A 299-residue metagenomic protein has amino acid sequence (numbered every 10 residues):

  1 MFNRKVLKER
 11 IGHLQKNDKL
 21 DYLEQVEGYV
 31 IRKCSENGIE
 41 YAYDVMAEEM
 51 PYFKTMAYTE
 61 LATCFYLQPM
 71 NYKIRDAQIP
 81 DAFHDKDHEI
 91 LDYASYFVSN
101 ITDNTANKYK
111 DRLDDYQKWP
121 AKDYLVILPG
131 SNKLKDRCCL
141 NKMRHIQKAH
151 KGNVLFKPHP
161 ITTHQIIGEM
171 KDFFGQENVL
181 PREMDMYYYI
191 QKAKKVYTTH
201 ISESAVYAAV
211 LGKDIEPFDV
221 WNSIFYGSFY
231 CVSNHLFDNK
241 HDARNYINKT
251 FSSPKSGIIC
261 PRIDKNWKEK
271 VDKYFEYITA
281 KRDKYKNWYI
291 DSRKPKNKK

Functional and structural regions predicted by a protein language model:
M1-K108, P295-K299: Secretory-pathway glycan-assembly enzymes, especially type II membrane glycosyltransferases that use nucleotide-sugar
V6-H13, M143-R182: Catalytic donor nucleotide-activated moiety binding site of glycosyltransferases and closely related
H13-K19, A47-E49, S131-R137, I161-T163 (+1 more regions): Short acidic, S/G/P-rich loop/turn micro-motifs used as interaction or catalytic elements
N17, N71-K122, F225-K299: Leloir-type glycosyltransferase catalytic cores
E36-I39, A47-K54, K122, K151 (+3 more regions): Short, well-ordered alpha-helix to beta-strand connector turns
Y43, T55-L61, K157, T199 (+1 more regions): Generic beta-sheet signal
V45-M50, E183-F229: A donor-sugar binding/catalytic signature common to diverse glycosyltransferases and related nucleotide-sugar
R112-H164, I247-K268: Active-site donor-nucleotide binding/catalytic segment of nucleotide-sugar enzymes
